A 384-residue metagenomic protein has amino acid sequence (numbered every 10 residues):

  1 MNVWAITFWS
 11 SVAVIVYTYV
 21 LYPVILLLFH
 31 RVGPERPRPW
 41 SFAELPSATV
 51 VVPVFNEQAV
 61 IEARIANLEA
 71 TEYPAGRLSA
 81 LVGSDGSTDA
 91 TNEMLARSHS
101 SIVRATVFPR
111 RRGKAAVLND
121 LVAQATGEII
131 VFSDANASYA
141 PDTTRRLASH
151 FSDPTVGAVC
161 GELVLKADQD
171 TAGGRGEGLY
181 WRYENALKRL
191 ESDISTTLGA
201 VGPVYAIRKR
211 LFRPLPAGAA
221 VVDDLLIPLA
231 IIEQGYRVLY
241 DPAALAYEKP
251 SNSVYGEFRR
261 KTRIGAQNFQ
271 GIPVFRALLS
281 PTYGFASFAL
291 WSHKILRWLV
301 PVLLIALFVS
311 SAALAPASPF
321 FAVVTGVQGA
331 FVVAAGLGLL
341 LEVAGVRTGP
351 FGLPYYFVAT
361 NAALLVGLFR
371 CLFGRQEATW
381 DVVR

Functional and structural regions predicted by a protein language model:
M1-F42: N-terminal membrane-anchoring/stem segments of glycan-assembly enzymes
G33, W40-F42, R297-Q376: Membrane-embedded multi-pass helical conduit in multi-pass membrane proteins, especially envelope-biosynthetic
P46-T49, S79, L226: Cell-envelope/extracellular polymer assembly enzymes that use nucleotide-activated donors
A59-A63, R77, S87-R97, D142: Acidic helix N-cap motif at the loop->helix transition within catalytic regions of sugar-transfer enzymes
N67, P74, S84-E93, R110 (+1 more regions): A conserved acidic beta->alpha catalytic loop
S100, F151-Y183, G218-D223, I227-H293 (+1 more regions): Catalytic donor/gating beta->alpha subdomain of glycosyltransferases that bind UDP-sugars
A116-V117, P141-A219, Y356: Long helical/loop segments within the catalytic core of UDP-sugar-dependent glycosyltransferases, especially the large
I130: Short aromatic/hydrophobic "clamp" motif used to bind/position activated sugar donors
